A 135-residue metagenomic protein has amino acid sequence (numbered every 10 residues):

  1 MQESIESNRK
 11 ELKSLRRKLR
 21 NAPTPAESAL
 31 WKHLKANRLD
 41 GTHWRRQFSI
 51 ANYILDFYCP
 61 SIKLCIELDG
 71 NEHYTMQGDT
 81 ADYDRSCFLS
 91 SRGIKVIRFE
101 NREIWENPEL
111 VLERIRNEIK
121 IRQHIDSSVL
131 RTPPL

Functional and structural regions predicted by a protein language model:
M1-T42, R122-L135: Solvent-exposed, charged helical/coil patches that constitute nucleic-acid or partner-interaction surfaces
L19, R46-I121: Basic, amphipathic alpha-helical patches used to engage nucleic acids or provide basic targeting signals, exemplified
